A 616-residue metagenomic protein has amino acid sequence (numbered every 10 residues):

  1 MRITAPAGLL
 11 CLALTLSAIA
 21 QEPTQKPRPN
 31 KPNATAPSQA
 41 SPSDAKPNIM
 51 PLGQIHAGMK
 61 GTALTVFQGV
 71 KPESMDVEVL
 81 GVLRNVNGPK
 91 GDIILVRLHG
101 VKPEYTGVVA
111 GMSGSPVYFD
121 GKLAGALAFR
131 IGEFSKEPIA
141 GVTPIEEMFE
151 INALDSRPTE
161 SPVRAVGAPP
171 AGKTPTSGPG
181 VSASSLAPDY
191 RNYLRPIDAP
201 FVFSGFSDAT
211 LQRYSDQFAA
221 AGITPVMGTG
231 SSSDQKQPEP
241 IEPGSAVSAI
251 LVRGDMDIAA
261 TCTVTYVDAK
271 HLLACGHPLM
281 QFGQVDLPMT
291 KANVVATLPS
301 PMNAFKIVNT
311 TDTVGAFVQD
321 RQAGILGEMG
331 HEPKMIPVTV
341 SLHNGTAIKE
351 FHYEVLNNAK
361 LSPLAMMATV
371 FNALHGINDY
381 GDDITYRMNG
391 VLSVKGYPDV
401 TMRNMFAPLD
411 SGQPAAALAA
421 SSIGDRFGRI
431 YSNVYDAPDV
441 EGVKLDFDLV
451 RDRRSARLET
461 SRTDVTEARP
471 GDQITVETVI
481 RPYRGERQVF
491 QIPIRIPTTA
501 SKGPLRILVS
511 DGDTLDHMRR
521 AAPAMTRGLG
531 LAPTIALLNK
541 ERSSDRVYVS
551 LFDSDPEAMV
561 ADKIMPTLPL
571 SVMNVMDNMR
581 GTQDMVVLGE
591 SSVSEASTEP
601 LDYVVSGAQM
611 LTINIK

Functional and structural regions predicted by a protein language model:
M1-I3: N-terminal secretory signal peptides that target proteins for export/translocation
A7-S17: Bacterial N-terminal signal peptides
I19-K616: Terminal presequence/propeptide segments associated with secretion/organelle targeting and zymogen/polyprotein
